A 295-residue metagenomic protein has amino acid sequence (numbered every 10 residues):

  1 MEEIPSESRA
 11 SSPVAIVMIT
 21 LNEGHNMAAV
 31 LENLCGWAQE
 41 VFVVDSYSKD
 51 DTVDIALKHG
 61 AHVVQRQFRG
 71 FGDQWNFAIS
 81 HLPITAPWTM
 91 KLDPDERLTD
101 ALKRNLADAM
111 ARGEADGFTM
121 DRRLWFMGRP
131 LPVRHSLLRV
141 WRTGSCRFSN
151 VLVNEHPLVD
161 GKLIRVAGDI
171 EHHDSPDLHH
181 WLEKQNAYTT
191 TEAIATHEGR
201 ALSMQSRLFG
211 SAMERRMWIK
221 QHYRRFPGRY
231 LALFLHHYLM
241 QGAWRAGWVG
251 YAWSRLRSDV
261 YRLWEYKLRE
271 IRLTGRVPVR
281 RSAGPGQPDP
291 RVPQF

Functional and structural regions predicted by a protein language model:
M1-N33: N-proximal low-complexity "stem/linker" segments adjacent to membrane-targeting elements
P13, Q39-E40: Residues at the starts of beta-strands that form the adenosine-phosphate
H25-A29, D50-H59, A101: Acidic helix N-cap motif at the loop->helix transition within catalytic regions of sugar-transfer enzymes
N33, W37, D45-D54, D93: A conserved acidic beta->alpha catalytic loop
W37, K58-G60, S136, V159: Short, structured coil segments at secondary-structure junctions
V53-H81: Conserved donor nucleotide-binding strand/loop of the catalytic core
G72-I79, M90-L92, T99-L273, R281-S282 (+1 more regions): Catalytic-site signature of metal-activated, phosphate-bearing donor transferases, centered on the GT-A/GT-A-like
I84-W88: Short acidic donor-binding loop at the edge of a beta-strand
